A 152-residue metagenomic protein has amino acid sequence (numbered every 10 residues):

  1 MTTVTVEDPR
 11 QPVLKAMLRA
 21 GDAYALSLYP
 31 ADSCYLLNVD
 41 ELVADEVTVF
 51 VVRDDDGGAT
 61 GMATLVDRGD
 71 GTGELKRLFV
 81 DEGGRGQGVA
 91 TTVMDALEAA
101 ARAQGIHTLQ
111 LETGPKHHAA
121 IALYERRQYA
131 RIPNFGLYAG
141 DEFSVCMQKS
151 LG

Functional and structural regions predicted by a protein language model:
T2-K76, D81-G83, M94-D95, A100 (+2 more regions): Acetyl-CoA-dependent GNAT
T3-R10, K15, Q104-Q110, G114-Q128 (+1 more regions): C-terminal "cap" of GNAT-fold acetyltransferases
T60, G88, A119: Residues that form or flank phosphate/diphosphate-binding pockets in enzymes that use nucleotide phosphates
E74, R85-G88, G105-I106: A signal for specific C-terminal beta-sheet/loop modules enriched in small/flexible residues with GP/PG/PP motifs
D81-G83, Q87, P115: Active-site acidic-Proline motif in GNAT/NAT acetyltransferases
Q87, A99, T108-Q110: Charged, amphipathic alpha-helical coiled-coil/dimerization segments
